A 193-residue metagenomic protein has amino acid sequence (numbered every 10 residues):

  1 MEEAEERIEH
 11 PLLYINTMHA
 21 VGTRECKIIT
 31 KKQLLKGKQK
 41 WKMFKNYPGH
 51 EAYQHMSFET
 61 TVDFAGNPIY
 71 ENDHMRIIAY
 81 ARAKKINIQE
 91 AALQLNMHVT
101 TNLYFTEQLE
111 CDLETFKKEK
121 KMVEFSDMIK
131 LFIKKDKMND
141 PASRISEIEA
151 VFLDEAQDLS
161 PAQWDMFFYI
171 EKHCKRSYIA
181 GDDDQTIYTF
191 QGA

Functional and structural regions predicted by a protein language model:
M1-K31: P-loop NTPase Walker
E3, N16-H19, A150, Q157-A193: Conserved helicase motor core of SF1/SF2 NTP-dependent helicases
E3-E9, Y47, M128, F167-E171: Alpha-helix C-terminal capping segments
I8, I29, D136, I170-C174: Active-site catalytic pocket residues across diverse enzymes, especially alpha/beta-hydrolases
L12, E155-A156: Short active-site oxyanion
I28, K32, K84, S177: Phosphate/oxyanion-binding loops and surfaces in catalytic or ligand/nucleic-acid-binding neighborhoods
Q33-T61, H173-T186: Conserved phosphoryl-transfer catalytic core
S57-F152, P161-M166, T189: Accessory N-terminal region flanking or inserted into the helicase ATPase core in nucleic-acid motor proteins
